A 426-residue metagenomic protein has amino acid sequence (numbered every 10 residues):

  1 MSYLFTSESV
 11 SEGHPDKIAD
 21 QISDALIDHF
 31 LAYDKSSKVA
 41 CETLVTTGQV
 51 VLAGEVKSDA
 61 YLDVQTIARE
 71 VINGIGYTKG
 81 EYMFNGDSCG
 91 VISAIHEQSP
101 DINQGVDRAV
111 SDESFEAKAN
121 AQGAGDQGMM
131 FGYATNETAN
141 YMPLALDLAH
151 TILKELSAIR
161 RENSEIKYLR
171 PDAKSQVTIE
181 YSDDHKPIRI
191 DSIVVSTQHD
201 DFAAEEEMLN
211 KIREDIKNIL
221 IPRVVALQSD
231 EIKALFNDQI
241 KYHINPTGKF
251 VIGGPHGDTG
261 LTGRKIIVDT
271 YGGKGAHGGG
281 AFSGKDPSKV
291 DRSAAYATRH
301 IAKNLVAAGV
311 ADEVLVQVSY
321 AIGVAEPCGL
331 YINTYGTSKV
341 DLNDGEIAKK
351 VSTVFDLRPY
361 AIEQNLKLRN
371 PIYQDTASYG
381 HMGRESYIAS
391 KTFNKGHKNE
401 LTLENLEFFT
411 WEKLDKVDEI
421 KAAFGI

Functional and structural regions predicted by a protein language model:
M1-A40, N163, V417, A423-I426: N-terminal, positively charged regions that mediate nucleic acid binding
T6, N73-G80, N85-I252, G383 (+2 more regions): Glycine-rich, mobile lid/loop segments that gate access to catalytic sites or pores
E8-V10, H14-A19, Q122-T138, V251-A276 (+2 more regions): Conserved phosphate/anionic-ligand binding catalytic regions in large, soluble enzymes, centered on
E12-L31, E137-K154, K285-G309: Alpha-helical support elements that line or immediately flank enzyme active sites and cofactor-binding pockets
S37-C41, A173-I179, I240-I244, V310-A321: A short glycine-rich, hydrophobically flanked beta-strand micro-motif that places a catalytic Asp/Glu for divalent metal
A40-S58, I322-E326: Short, charge-patterned binding micro-sites
T46, E313, Y320-I426: Internal helix-turn-beta structural module
A204-V306: Glycine-rich anion/phosphate-binding loop at the beta-strand->alpha-helix junction
